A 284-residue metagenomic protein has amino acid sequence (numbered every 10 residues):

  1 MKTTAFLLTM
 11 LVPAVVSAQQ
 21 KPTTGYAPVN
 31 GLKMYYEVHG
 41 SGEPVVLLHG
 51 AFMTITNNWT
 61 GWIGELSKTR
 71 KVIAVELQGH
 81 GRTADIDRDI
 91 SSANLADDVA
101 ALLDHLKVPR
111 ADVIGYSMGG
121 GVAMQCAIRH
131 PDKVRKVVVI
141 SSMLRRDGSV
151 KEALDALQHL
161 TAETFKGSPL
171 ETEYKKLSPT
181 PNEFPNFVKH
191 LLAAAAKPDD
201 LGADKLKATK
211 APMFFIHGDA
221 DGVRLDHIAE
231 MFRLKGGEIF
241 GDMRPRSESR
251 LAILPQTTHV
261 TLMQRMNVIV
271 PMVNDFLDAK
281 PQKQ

Functional and structural regions predicted by a protein language model:
K2-V46, T69-R70, D278-Q284: Alpha/beta-hydrolase fold catalytic core
L32-A84: Conserved HGGG/HGGXW glycine-rich cap/lid loop of the alpha/beta-hydrolase fold
S67, A74-I114, L254: Active-site loop/oxyanion-hole signature of alpha/beta-hydrolase fold enzymes
G121-R129, R135-T172: Flexible "cap/lid" loop of the alpha/beta hydrolase fold
K189-K205: Active-site nucleophile elbow and catalytic-triad environment of alpha/beta-hydrolase enzymes
T209, F215-H217: Short beta-strand/loop motif that positions the catalytic acidic residue of the alpha/beta-hydrolase fold
G222-E230, L262: Conserved alpha/beta-hydrolase "acid-adjacent" motif
D242, S247-Q284: Catalytic active-site module of serine/aspartate enzymes centered on a nucleophile-bearing elbow/loop
